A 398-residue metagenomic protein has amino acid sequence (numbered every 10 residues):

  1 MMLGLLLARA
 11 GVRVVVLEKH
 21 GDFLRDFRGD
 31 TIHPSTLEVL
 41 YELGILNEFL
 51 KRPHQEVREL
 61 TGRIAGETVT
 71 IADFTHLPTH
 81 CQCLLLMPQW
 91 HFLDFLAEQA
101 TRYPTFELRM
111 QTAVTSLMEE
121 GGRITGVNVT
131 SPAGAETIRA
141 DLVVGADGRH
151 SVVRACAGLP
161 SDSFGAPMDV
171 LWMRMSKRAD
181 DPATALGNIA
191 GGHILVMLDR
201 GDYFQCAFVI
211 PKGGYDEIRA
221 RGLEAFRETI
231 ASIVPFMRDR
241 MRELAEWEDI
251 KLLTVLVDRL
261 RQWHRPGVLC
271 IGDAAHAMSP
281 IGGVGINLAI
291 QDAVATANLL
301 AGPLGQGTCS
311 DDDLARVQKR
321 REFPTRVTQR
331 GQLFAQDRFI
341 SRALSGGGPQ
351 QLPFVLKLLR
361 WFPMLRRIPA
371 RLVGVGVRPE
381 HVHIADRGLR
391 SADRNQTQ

Functional and structural regions predicted by a protein language model:
L6-R28: Glycine-rich FAD pyrophosphate-binding loop
V16-L17, G145, I271: Generic enzyme active-site microenvironment
R28, H33-Q99: Active-site-adjacent segment of FAD-dependent monooxygenases/related oxidoreductases
A100-T115: A conserved beta-strand/loop element that lines the FAD pocket in flavoprotein oxidoreductases
T112-T115, G122-E136, L142-V255, R259 (+1 more regions): Conserved FAD-binding catalytic core of PHBH/FMO-like flavoproteins
I194, V255-L260, A275-N287, F323: Glycine-rich phosphate/pyrophosphate-binding beta-alpha loops
L253-C270, R326-V327, L344: FAD-binding beta-loop-beta segment adjacent to the flavin cofactor pocket
N298-Q398: C-terminal helical "tail/cap" subdomain of flavin- and related membrane-associated enzymes
